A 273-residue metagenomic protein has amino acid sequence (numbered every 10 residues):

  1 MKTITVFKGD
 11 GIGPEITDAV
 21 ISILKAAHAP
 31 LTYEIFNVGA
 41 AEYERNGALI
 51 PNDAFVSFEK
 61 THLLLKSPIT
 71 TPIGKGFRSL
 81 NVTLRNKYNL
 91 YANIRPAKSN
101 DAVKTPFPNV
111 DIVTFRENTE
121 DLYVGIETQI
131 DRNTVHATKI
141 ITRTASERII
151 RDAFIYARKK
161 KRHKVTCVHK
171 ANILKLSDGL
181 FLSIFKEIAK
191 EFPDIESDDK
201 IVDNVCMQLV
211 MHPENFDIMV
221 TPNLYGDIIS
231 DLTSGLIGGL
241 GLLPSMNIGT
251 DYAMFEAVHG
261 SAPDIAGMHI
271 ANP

Functional and structural regions predicted by a protein language model:
I4-A26, D131-D203, N215: Glycine-rich phosphate/diphosphate-binding loop of Rossmann-like nucleotide-binding domains
D10-G13, H62, F115, A153 (+2 more regions): Buried hydrophobic positions in well-ordered alpha/beta secondary-structure cores of metabolic enzymes
P30-D53, L209: N-terminal beta-loop-helix "entrance" segment that forms/cooperates in small-molecule cofactor or anionic ligand
A40-E42, L209-P273: Glycine-rich phosphate/nucleotide-binding loop
A41, K200-M207: Short acidic loop-to-helix transition motifs that present clustered carboxylates
Y43-K139, L224: N-terminal glycine-rich phosphate/adenylate-binding segment common to multiple enzyme folds
V56-F58, K104-P108, R158-K159, A189-K190 (+4 more regions): Solvent-exposed alpha-helices and their adjacent loops that cap or buttress functional pockets in soluble metabolic
N86-S99, E191-K200, L242-A257, A266: Short, acidic/small-residue loops that bind anionic groups at enzyme active sites
